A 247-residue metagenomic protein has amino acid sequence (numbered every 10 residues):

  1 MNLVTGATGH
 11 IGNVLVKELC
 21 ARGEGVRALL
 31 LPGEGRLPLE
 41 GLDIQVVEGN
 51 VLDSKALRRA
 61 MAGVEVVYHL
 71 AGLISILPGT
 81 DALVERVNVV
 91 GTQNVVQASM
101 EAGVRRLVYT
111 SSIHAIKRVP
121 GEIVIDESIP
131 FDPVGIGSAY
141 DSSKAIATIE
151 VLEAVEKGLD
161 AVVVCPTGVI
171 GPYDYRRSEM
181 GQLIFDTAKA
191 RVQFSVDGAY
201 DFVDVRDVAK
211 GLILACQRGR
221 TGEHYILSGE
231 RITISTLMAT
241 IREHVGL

Functional and structural regions predicted by a protein language model:
N2-R22: N-terminal Rossmann NAD(P)H-binding glycine-rich loop of SDR-like oxidoreductase domains
E34-E40, I44-V90, A98: NAD(P)H-binding glycine-rich loop region in Rossmannoid oxidoreductase-like domains and their noncatalytic homologs
V90-Y140: Conserved Rossmann-fold NAD(P)-dependent oxidoreductase catalytic core, especially the SDR/UDP-sugar
S111, I149-P172: Conserved beta-loop-beta element that borders a ligand/cofactor-binding pocket
F131-G135, Q182-D207: A conserved pocket-lining segment of Rossmann-fold NAD(P)-dependent short-chain dehydrogenase/reductase
G171-Q182, A215-Y225: Glycine/proline-rich active-site loop of Rossmann-fold NAD(P)-dependent oxidoreductases
G211-L247: Mid/C-terminal beta-alpha module of Rossmann-like enzyme folds, strongest in SDR-family dehydrogenases/epimerases
